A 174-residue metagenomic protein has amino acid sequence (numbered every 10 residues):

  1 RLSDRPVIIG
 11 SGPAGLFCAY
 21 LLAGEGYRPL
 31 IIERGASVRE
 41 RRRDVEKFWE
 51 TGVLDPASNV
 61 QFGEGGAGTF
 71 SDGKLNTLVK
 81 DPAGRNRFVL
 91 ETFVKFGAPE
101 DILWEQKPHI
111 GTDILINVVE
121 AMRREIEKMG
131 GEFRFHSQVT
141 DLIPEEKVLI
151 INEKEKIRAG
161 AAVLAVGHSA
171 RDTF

Functional and structural regions predicted by a protein language model:
R1-F174: Residues forming the flavin
